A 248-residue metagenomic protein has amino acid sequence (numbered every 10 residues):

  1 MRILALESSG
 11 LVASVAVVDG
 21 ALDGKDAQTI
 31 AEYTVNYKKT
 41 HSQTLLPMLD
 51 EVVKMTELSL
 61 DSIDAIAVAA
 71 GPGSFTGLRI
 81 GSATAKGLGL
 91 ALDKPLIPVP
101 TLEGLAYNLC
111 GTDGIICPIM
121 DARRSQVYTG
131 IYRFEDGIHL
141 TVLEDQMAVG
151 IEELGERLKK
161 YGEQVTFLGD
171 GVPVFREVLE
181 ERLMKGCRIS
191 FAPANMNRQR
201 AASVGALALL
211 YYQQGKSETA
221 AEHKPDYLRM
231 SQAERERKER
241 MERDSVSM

Functional and structural regions predicted by a protein language model:
M1-A70, R198: N-terminal beta-alpha supersecondary unit
A16-V18, Y128-Y132, D226: Conserved hydrophobic/aromatic positions in well-ordered beta-strands
D23-Q28, P95-R198, Q232, S247: Surface "functional belts" at beta-alpha junctions
D26, K54-D61, L90-V99, K216: Phosphate-handling active-site elements
N36-T44, F75, R79, A83 (+2 more regions): Residues at secondary-structure transition points
A67-L96: DPxDG-like acidic metal-binding loop motif
S190-M248: Acyltransferase
